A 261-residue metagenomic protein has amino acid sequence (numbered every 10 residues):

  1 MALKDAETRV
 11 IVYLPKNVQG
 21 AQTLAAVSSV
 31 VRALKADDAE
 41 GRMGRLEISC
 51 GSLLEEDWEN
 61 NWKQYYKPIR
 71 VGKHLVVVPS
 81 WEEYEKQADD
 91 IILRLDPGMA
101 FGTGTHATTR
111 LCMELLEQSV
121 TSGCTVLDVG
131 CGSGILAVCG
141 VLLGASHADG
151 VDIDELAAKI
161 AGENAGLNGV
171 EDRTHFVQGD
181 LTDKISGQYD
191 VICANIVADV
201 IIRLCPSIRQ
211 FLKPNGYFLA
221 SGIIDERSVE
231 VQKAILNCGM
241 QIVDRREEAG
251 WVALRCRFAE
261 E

Functional and structural regions predicted by a protein language model:
M1-K86: N-terminal auxiliary segments of SAM/dcSAM-dependent transferases
A6-V10, I91, V252-L254: Short beta-strand micro-motifs in enzyme catalytic cores
R9-Y13, A100, C193: Short aromatic/hydrophobic contact patches that present stacked aromatics for nucleic-acid/ligand binding
L46-C50, V77, L93, T174-F176 (+1 more regions): Generic structural signal for residues in well-ordered beta-strands
K73-L75, C124, G216: Surface-exposed loop/turn positions
D89-P97: A short, charged helix-loop
M99-Q188: Conserved SAM/SAH cofactor-binding pocket of Class I
H147, V151-E260: S-adenosylmethionine
